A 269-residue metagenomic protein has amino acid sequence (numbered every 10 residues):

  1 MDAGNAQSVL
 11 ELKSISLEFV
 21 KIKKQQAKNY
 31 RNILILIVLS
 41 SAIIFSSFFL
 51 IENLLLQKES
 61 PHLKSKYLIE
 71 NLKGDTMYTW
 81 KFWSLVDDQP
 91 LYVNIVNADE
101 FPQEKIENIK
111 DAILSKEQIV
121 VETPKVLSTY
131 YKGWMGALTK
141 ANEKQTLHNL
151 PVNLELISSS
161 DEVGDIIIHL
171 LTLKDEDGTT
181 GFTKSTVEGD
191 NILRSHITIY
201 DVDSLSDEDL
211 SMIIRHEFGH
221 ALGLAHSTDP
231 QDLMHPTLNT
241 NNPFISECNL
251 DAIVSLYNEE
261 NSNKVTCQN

Functional and structural regions predicted by a protein language model:
D2-A6: Acidic, Ala/Val/Gly-enriched low-complexity intrinsically disordered segments
V9-K23, A27-K105, K110-I113, E117-E122 (+4 more regions): Disordered inhibitory propeptide/activation segment of secreted metzincin zinc metalloprotease zymogens, centered on
Q89, E162-G164, L193-S195, P230 (+1 more regions): Residues that flank catalytic or metal-binding motifs in active/ligand-binding sites
N94-I106, T198-D209, H235-P243: Second-shell loop/turn segments in exported
I106-R215: Metzincin-family zinc-dependent endopeptidase catalytic domain
F218-L233: Catalytic Zn2+-binding segment of zinc metalloproteases
T237-T266: Post-HExxH zinc-binding segment in Zn-dependent metallohydrolases
